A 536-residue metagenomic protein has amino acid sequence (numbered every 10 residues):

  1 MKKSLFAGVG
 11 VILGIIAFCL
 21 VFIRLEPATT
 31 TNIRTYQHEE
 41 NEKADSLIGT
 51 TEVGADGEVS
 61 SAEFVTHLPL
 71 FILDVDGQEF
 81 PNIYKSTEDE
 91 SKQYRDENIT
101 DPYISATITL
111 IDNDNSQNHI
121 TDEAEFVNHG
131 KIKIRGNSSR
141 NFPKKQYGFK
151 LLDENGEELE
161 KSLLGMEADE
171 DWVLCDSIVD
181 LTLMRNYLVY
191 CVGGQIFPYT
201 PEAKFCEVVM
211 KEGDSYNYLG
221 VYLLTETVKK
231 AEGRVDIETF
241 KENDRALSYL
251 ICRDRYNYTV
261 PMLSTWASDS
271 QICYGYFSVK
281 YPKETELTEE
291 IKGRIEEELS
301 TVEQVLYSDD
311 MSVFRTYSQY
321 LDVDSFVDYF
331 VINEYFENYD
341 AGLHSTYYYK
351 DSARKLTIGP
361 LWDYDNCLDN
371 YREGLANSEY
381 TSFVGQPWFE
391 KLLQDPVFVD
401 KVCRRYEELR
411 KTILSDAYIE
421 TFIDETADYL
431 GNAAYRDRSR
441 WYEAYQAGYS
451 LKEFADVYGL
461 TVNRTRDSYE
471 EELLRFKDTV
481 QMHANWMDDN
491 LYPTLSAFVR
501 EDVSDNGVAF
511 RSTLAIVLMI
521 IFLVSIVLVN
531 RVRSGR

Functional and structural regions predicted by a protein language model:
S4-P27: Hydrophobic secretory-pathway targeting helix
V21-T31, P81, K280-L343, Y349-F522 (+1 more regions): Middle-to-C-terminal accessory/interaction subdomains
L25-Q117, D502: N-terminal module-boundary/linker segments of secreted carbohydrate-active enzymes
L110, S116-D176, I291-R294: Conserved oxyanion/phosphate-binding beta-strand-loop segments in alpha/beta enzyme cores
N155-G156, D169, I196-P201, Y216-D328: Internal "kinase-insert"/substrate-recognition segments embedded within catalytic cores of ATP-dependent enzymes
I178-Y199: A conserved alpha-helical element in kinase catalytic cores
Q195-V208, N338: Short, well-structured beta-strand/strand-turn elements
F205-N217: Beta-rich nucleic-acid/ligand-interaction surfaces
